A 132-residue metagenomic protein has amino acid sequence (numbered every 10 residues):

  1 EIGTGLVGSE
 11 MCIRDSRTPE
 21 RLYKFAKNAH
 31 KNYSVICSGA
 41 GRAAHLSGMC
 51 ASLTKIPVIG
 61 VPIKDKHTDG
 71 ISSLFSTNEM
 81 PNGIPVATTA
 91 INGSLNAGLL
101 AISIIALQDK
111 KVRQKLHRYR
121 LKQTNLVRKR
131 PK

Functional and structural regions predicted by a protein language model:
E1-G8, I13: Single conserved hydrophobic/aromatic residue that forms the stacking wall/gate of nucleotide- or nucleobase-binding
V7, L53-K55, N82: Short, structured coil segments at secondary-structure junctions
S9, V58, V86-T88: Conserved beta-strand scaffold positions in the cores of enzyme catalytic domains, especially in NTP/NDP-utilizing
D15-K27: Structural motif
P19, A40-M49, T68-I71, S94-G98: Short glycine/serine/threonine-rich phosphate/pyrophosphate-binding segments that cradle anionic phosphate groups
K24-P62: Glycine-rich phosphate-binding loop
I63-H67: Short, acidic/turn-prone active-site loops that include or flank metal/cofactor- and phosphate-binding residues
D69-K132: C-terminal binding/interaction regions
